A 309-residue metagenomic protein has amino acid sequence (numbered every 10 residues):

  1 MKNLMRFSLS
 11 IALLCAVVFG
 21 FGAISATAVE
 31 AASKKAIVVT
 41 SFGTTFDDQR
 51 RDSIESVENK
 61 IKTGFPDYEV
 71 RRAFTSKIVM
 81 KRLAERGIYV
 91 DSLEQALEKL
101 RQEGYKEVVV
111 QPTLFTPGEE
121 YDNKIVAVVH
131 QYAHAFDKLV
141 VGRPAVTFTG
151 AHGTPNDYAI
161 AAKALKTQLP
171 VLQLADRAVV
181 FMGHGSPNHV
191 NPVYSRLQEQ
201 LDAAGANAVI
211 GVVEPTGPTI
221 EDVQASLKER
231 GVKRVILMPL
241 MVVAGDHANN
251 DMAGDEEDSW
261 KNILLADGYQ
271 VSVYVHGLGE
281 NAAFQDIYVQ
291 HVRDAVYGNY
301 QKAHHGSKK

Functional and structural regions predicted by a protein language model:
M1-A12: Bacterial N-terminal signal peptides that target proteins for export
L4, G22, G205: Sparse, context-dependent recognition of short Cys/His-centered cofactor- or disulfide-binding micro-motifs
M5, V17-F19, V179: Short non-domain terminal segments
L9, F21-A23, D286: Generic detector of N-terminal low-structure segments
A12-L14, K35: Short linear sequence motifs
A16-T27: C-terminal segment of classical bacterial N-terminal signal peptides
T27-I236, V242-K309: Extended amphipathic ligand-handling, pore-lining, and cofactor/metal-binding catalytic surfaces
